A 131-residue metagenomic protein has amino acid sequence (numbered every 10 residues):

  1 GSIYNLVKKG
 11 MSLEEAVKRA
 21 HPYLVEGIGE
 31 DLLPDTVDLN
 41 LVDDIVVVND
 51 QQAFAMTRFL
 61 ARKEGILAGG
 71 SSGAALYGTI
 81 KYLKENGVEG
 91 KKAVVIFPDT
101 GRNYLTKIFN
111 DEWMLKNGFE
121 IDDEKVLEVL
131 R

Functional and structural regions predicted by a protein language model:
G1-D43, Q52, Y82-R131: Glycine-rich phosphate/pyrophosphate-binding loop at beta-loop-alpha junctions
T36-V88: Active-site-adjacent helical/loop segments in soluble small-molecule enzymes
